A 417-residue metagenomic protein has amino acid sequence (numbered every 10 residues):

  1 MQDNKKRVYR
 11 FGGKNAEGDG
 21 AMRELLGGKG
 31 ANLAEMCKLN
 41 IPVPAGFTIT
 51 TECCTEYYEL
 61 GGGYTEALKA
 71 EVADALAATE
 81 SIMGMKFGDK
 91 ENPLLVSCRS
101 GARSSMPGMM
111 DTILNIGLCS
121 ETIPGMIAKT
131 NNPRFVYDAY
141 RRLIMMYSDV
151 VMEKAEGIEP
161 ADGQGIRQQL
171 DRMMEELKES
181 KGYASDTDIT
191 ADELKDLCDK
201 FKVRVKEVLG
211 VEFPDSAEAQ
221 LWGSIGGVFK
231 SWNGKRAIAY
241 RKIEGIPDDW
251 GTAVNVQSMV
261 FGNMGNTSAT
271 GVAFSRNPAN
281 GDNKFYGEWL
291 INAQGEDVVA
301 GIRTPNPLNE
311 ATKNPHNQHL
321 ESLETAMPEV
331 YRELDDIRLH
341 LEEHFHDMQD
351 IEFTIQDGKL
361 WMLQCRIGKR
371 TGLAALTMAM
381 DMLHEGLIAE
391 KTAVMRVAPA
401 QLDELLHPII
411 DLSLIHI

Functional and structural regions predicted by a protein language model:
M1-L414: Nucleotide/phosphate-binding sheet-loop regions of phosphoryl- and nucleotidyl-transfer enzymes
